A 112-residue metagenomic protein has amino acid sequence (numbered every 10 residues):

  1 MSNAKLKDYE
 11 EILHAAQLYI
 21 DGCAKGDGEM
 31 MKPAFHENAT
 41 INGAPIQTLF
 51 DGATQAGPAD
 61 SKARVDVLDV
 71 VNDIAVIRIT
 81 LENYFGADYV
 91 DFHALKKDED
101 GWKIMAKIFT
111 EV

Functional and structural regions predicted by a protein language model:
M1-E29, P33-E37: Short, low-complexity N-terminal intrinsically disordered segments enriched in polar/charged residues
A4, D8-E11, T40-F92: Surface-exposed, charged secondary-structure patches
F35, L81-N83, I108-F109: Short beta-strand segments enriched in hydrophobic/aromatic residues within well-folded beta-rich domains
N38-A39, V112: Feature marks short, surface-exposed loop/turn motifs that line or immediately flank catalytic pockets and channel
D88-V112: Short beta-strand edge/turn micro-motifs at domain boundaries
